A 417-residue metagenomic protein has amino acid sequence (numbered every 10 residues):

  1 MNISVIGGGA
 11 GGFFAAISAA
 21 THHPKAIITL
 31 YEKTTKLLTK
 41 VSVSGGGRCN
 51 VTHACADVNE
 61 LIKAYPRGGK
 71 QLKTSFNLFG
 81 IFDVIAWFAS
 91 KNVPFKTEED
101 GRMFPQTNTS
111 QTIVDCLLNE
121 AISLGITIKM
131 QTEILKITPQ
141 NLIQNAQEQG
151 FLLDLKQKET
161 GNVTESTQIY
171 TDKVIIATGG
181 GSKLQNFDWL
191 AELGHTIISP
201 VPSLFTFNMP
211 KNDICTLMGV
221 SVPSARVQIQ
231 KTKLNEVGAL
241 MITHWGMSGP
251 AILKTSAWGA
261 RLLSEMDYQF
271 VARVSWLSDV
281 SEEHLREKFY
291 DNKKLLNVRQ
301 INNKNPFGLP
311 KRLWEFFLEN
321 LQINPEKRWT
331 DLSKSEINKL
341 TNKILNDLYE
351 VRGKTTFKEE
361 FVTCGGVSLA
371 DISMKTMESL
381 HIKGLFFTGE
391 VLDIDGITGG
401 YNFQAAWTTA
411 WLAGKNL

Functional and structural regions predicted by a protein language model:
M1, E159-K173, N235-V237: Core beta-strand elements of the Rossmann-like FAD/NAD(P) dinucleotide-binding domain in flavoenzyme oxidoreductases
M1-G11: Beta1/beta-strand and adjacent pyrophosphate-binding region of the FAD-binding site in flavoprotein oxidoreductases
S4, A20-G46: Glycine-rich FAD pyrophosphate-binding loop
S4-I6, Y31, I134, Q168-G181 (+4 more regions): Short hydrophobic core segments
T35-L37, V43, V51, C55-V58 (+2 more regions): An anion/pyrophosphate-binding glycine-rich loop and adjacent beta-alpha core in soluble alpha-beta enzymes
G46-T97: Glycine-rich active-site loop/strand segments that organize a redox cofactor
M130, F316-D395: A glycine-rich dinucleotide-binding beta-alpha-beta segment and adjacent secondary-structure elements that constitute
M130-Q149: A conserved short coil-to-beta-strand element within the FAD-binding core of flavoproteins
